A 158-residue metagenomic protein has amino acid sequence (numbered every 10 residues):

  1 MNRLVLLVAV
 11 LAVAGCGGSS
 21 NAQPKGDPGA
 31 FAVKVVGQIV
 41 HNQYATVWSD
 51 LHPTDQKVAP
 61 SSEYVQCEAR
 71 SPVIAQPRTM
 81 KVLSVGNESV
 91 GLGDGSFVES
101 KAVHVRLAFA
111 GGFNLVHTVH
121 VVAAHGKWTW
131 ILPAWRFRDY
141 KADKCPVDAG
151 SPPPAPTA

Functional and structural regions predicted by a protein language model:
M1-A14: Sec-dependent bacterial lipoprotein signal peptides
N2-R3, L51-D55, T129-W135: Short, intrinsically disordered, charge-biased short linear motifs at domain edges
A14, V65, A142-K144: Extracellular secreted precursors and ectodomains with disulfide-bonded cysteine-rich loops/domains
C16-H41, S49: Short, low-complexity N-terminal intrinsically disordered segments enriched in polar/charged residues
A30, A45-E99: Short solvent-exposed beta->alpha transition segments
G86-A158: Exposed beta-sheet edge and beta->alpha loop/turn motif
